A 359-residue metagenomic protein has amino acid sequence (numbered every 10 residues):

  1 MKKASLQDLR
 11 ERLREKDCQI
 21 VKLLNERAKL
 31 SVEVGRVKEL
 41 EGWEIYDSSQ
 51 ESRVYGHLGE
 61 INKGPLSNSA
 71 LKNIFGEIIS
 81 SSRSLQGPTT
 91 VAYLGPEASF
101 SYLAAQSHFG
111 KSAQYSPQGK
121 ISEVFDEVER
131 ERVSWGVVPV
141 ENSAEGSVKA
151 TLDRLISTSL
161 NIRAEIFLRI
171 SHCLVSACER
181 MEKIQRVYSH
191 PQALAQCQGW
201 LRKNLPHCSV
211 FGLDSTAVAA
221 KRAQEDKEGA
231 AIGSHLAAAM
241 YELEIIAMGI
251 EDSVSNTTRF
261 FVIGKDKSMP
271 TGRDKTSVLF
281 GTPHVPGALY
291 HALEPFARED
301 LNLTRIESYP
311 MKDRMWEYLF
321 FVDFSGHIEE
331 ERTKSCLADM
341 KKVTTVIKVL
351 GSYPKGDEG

Functional and structural regions predicted by a protein language model:
M1-G359: Domain-level signature for soluble enzymes in the chorismate/prephenate branch of the shikimate pathway
